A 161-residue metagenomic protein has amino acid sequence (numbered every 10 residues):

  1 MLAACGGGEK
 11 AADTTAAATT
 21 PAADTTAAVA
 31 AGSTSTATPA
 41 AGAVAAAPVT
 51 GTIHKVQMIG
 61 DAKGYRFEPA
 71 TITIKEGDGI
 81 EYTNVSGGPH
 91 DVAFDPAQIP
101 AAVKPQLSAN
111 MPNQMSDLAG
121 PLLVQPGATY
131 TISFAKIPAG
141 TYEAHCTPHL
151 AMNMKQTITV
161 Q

Functional and structural regions predicted by a protein language model:
L2-A4: C-terminal motif of bacterial Sec signal peptides marking the signal peptidase cleavage site
G7-Q161: Extracytoplasmic copper-binding redox domains, predominantly the cupredoxin/blue-copper superfamily
